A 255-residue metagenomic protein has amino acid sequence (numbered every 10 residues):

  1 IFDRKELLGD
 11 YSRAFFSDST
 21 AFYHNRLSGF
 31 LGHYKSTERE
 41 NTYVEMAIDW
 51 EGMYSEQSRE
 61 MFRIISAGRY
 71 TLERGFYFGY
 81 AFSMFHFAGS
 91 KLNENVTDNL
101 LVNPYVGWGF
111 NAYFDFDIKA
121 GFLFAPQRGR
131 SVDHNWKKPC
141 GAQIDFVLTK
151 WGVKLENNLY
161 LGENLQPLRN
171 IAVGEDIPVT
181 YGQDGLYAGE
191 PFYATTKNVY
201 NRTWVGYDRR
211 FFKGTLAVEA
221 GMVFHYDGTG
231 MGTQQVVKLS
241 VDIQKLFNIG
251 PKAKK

Functional and structural regions predicted by a protein language model:
I1-R69, A81-H86: Surface-exposed coil loops of outer-membrane beta-barrel proteins
N41-A47, E51, Q57, I65-L72 (+1 more regions): Exposed, low-structure sequence patches enriched in small/polar residues
